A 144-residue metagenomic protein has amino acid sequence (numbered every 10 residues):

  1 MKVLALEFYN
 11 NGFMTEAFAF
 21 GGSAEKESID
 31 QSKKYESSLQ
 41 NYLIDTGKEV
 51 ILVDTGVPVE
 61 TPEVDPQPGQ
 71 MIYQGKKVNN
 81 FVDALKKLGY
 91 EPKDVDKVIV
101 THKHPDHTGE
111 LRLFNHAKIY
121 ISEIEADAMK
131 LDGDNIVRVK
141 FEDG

Functional and structural regions predicted by a protein language model:
K2-A5, N41-D45, I51, V139-G144: Core dinuclear metal-dependent hydrolase active-site scaffold
N10-D83: Conserved beta-strand hairpin/beta-sheet module of binuclear metal-dependent hydrolase folds, prominently
V53, T101, I121-S122: Active-site flanking residues adjacent to catalytic metal/cofactor-binding acidic residues
V57, P105, E125: Short, glycine/acidic-enriched loop or turn micro-motifs at the edges of active sites
K76-Y90, D94, L113, K118-G144: Metallo-beta-lactamase
V95-D106: Metallo-beta-lactamase
H107-L113: A short acidic, amphipathic alpha-helical/loop segment
